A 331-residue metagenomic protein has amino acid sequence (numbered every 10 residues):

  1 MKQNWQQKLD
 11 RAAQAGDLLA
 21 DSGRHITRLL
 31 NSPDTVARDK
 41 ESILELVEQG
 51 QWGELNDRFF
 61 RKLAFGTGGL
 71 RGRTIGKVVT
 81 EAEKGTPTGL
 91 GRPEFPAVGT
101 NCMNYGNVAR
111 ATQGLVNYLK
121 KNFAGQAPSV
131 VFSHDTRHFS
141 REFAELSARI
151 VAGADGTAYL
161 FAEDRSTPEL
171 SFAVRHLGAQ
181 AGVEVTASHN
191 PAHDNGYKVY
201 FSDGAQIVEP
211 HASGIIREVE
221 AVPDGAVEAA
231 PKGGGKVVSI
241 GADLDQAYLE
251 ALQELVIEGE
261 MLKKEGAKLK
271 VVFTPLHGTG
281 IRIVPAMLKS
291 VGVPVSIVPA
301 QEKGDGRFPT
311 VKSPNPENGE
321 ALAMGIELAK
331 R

Functional and structural regions predicted by a protein language model:
W5: Short acidic/glycine-rich loops and adjacent helix/strand connectors that line catalytic pockets where negatively
R11-S147, V238-V271, T279: An N-terminal, well-structured beta->alpha segment
A13, E54-L63, R73, N195-M324: Gly/Ser/Thr-enriched, mixed-charge loops and adjacent short helices that form phosphate/oxyanion-binding elements
L70-R71, K77, R137, R165-S166 (+4 more regions): Short, glycine-/Ser/Thr-/acidic-enriched flexible segments
G85-F95, E169-V227: Active-site phosphate-binding/coordination module
R110, S129-D194, M287-R331: N-terminal small/polar loop signature for handling phosphorylated ligands or for N-terminal nucleophile
